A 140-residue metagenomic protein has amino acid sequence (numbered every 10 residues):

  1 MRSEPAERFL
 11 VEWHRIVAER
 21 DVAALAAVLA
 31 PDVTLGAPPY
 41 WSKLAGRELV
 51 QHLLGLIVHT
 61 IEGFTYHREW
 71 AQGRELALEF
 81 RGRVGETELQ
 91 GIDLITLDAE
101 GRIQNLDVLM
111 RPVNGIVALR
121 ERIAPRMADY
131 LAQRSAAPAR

Functional and structural regions predicted by a protein language model:
M1-R140: C-terminal and inter-domain tail/linker signature
